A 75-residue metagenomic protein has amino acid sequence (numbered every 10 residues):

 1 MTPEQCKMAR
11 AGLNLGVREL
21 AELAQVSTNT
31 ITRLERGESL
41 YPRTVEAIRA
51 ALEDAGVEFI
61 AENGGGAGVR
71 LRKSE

Functional and structural regions predicted by a protein language model:
T2, L13, Y41: Short, conserved glycine- and acidic-residue-centered signature motifs in active-site or ligand-binding loops
Q5-E19: Short basic helix-loop element that most often maps to the first helix and adjoining turn of HTH DNA-binding modules
C6, L20-A21, I31-L34: Conserved hydrophobic/aromatic packing and binding residues within compact polymer-binding modules
E19, L34, Y41, D54: Major-groove DNA-recognition helix of helix-turn-helix-type DNA-binding domains
Q25, P42-I60: DNA major-groove recognition helix of helix-turn-helix/homeodomain DNA-binding modules
Q25-L40: Recognition helix of helix-turn-helix/homeodomain-like DNA-binding domains that insert into the DNA major groove
V57-E75: Helix-turn-helix/homeodomain-like alpha-helical modules used for DNA recognition and transcription-factor dimerization
